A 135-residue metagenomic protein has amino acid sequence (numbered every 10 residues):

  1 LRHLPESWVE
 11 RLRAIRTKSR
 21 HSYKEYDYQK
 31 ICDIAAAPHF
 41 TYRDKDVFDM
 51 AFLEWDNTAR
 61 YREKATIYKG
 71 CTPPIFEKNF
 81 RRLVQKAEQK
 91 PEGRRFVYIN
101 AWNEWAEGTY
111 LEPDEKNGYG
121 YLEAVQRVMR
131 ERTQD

Functional and structural regions predicted by a protein language model:
L1-P73: Aromatic-lined glycan-binding groove of carbohydrate-active enzymes
T17, A36-T41, Q85-E88, E92 (+2 more regions): Generic surface-pattern signal
R20-Y23, D46-V47, F96, A124-V125 (+2 more regions): Conserved structural scaffold segments of CAZyme catalytic domains across common CAZy folds
Q29, P74, K78, K116-Y119 (+1 more regions): Generic alpha-helical secondary structure signal
C32-A36, F80-Q85, L122, Q126: Generic structural signal for well-ordered alpha-helices, preferentially at hydrophobic/aromatic core positions
F48, C71-P113, T133: Substrate-binding cleft of secreted/luminal carbohydrate-active enzymes
G108-D135: Aromatic-rich peripheral "rim/lid" segments of glycoside hydrolase catalytic domains that contact and position glycan
